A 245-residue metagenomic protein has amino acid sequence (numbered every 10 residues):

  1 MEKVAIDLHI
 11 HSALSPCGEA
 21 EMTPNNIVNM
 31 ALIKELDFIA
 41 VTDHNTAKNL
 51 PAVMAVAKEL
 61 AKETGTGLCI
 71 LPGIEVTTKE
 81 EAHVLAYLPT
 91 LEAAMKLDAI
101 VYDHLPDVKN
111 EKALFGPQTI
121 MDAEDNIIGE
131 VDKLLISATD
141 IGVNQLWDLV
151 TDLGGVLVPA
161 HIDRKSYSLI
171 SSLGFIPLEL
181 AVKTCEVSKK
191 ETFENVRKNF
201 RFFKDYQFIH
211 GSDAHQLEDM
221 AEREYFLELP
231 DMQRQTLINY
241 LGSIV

Functional and structural regions predicted by a protein language model:
M1-E80, L173-L180, F193, E218 (+1 more regions): An N-terminally biased module of ancient metal coordination in phosphate/nucleic-acid-related enzymes
H9, D43, A86, L157 (+1 more regions): Conserved, mostly hydrophobic/aromatic
A40-T42, P159, E186: Conserved beta-strand positions in the central sheet of alpha/beta enzyme cores
A55-K183, E191, Q233-L237: Extended substrate/RNA-proximal surfaces in nucleic-acid metabolism proteins
V156, E179-T184, F203-Q207, Y225-E228: Glycine-enriched alpha-helix->loop->beta-strand junction motifs that scaffold or abut catalytic
T192-K198: A short, acidic, amphipathic alpha-helical segment used as a generic capping/interface helix at domain edges
Q207-E222: Short acidic/histidine-rich active-site segments
E222-V245: His/Asp/Glu-enriched, well-ordered alpha-helical/loop segment that forms or immediately abuts the divalent-metal
